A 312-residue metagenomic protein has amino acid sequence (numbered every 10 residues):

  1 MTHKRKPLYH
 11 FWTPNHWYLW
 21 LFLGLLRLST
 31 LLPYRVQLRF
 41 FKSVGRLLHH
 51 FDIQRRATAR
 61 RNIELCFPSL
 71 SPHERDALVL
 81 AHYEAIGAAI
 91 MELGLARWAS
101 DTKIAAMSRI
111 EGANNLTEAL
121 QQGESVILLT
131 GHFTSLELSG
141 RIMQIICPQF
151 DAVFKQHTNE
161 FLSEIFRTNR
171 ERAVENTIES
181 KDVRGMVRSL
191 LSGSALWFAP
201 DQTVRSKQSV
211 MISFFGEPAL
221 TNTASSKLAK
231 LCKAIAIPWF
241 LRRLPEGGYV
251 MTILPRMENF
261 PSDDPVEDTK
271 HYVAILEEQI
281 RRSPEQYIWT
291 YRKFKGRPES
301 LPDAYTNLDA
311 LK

Functional and structural regions predicted by a protein language model:
T2-T130, I165-T168, V174: Membrane-anchoring hydrophobic helices of lipid-metabolizing enzymes
H3-K6, H10-T13, L48-F51, H73-Y83 (+3 more regions): Non-catalytic C-terminal accessory region of glycerolipid acyltransferases and related lyso-lipid remodeling enzymes
G24, T58, N114, L138 (+4 more regions): Short Gly/charged-rich anion-binding patches and loops
T30-R35, I86-A89, R109-G112, S135-G140 (+3 more regions): Short hydrophobic/aromatic-rich motifs at helix boundaries and adjacent loops
A106-I110, F133, N159, E179-S180 (+2 more regions): A conditional alpha-helix N-cap/helix-loop micro-motif detector
E111, V153, L254: Residues in well-ordered beta-strands of folded domains
Q122-K181, T203-S213: Catalytic core of membrane glycerolipid acyltransferases/transacylases, capturing the structured, soluble-facing
